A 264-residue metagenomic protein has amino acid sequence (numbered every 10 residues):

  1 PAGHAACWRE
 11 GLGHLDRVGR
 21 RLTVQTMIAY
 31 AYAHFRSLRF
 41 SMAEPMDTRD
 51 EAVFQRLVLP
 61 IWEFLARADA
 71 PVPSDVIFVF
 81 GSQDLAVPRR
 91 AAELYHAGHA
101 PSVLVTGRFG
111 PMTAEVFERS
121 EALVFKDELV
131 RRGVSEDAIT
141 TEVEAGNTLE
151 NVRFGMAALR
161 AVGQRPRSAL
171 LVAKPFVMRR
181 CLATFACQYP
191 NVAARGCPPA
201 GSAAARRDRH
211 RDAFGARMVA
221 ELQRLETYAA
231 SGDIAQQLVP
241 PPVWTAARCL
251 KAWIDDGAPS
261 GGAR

Functional and structural regions predicted by a protein language model:
P1-G3: Low-complexity/repetitive intrinsically disordered segments
H14-D16: Intrinsic-disorder-associated, low-complexity terminal segments enriched in Asp/Asn/His/Tyr and depleted of Lys/Arg
R21-R39: Short, intrinsically disordered or compositionally biased N-terminal tails of bacterial proteins
F40-F214, M218: A structural signal for short, hydrophobic/glycine-enriched beta-strand patches
A205-R264: A structured, mid-to-C-terminal "fold-capping" secondary-structure block
